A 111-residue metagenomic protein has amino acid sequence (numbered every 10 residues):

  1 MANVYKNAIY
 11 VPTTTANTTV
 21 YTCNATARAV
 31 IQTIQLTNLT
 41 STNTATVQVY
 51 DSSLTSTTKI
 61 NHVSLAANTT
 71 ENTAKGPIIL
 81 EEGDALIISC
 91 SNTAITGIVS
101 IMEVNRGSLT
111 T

Functional and structural regions predicted by a protein language model:
M1-T33, T37, C90-T111: C-terminal interaction-tip segments
A27, T69, E82-D84: Surface-exposed loop/turn positions
Q32, P77-N92: Noncatalytic modules at the cell exterior or secretory-pathway interfaces, chiefly beta-strand-rich lectin/adhesion
S41-V63: Short, surface-exposed beta-strand/strand-loop-strand elements in extracellular ectodomains
V47-V49, L65, L86-I88, V99: Hydrophobic beta-strand residues in large extracellular and virion-surface proteins
V63-T70: Short proline/glycine- and polar residue-rich coil/turn motifs
T70-P77: Exposed aromatic-hydrophobic patches
